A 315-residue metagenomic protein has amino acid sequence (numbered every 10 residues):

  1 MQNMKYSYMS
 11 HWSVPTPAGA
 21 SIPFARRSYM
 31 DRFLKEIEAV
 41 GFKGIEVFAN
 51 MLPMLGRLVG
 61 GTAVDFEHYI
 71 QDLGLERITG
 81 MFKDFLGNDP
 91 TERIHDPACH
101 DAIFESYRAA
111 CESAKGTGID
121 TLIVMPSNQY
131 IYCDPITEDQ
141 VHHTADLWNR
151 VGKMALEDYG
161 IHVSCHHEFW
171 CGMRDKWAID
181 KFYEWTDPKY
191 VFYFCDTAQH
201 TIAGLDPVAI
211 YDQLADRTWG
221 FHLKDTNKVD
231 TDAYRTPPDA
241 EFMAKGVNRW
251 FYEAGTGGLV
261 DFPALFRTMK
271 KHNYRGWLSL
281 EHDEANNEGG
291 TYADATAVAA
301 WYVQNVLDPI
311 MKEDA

Functional and structural regions predicted by a protein language model:
M1-G118, D139, F192, R249 (+1 more regions): N-terminal pre-domain/capping segments
M4-S10, I45-V47, R77-F82, L122-V124 (+4 more regions): Hydrophobic faces of well-ordered beta-strands that scaffold small-molecule active sites in alpha/beta enzyme cores
V14, G44-I45, N149-G255, D308-I310 (+1 more regions): Acidic/histidine-rich catalytic cores of soluble enzymes
P15-P17, I22-R27, F48-T62, L86-T91 (+7 more regions): Acidic-and-aromatic substrate-binding clefts and catalytic sites of carbohydrate-active enzymes
A63-F82, T144-L156, W185-T186, V260-F262: Alpha-helix-loop-beta-strand connector modules within alpha/beta enzyme cores
S113-P135, Y159-E168, S279: Active-site groove signature of glycoside hydrolases
I131-W148: Active-site cleft segment of glycoside hydrolase catalytic domains centered on the general acid/base Glu
G257-K271: A short, acidic, amphipathic alpha-helical segment used as a generic capping/interface helix at domain edges
